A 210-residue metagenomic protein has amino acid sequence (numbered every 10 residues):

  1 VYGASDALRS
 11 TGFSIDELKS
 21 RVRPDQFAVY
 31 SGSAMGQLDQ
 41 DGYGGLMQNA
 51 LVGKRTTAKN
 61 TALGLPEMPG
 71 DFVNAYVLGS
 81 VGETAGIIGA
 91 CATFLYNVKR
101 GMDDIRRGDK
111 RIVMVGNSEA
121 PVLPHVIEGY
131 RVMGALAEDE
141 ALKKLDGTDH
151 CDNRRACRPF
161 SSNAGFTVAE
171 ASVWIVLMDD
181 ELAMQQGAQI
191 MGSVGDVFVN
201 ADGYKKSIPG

Functional and structural regions predicted by a protein language model:
V1-D25, S31: N-terminal amphipathic, basic-rich helices that act as targeting or association modules
Y2-F13, P66, G70, T84-E119 (+1 more regions): Active-site-proximal alpha-helical scaffold in enzymes
E17-A28, T84-G89, V113-S118, Q189-F198: Beta-strand segments within the central parallel beta-sheet cores of soluble alpha/beta enzyme folds
Y30-S31, A58-A62, M102-K110, I127 (+2 more regions): Nucleic-acid-interacting cores, centered on viral/eukaryotic replication and modification enzymes
S33-A85, V126-T148: Active-site-proximal gating segment of KS-fold condensing enzymes and close homologs
G36-D39, A120-V122, A137, L182-M184 (+1 more regions): Short, acidic Gly/Pro/Ser/Thr-rich loop/turn segments
Q40-G44, V98-K99, L123-G129, A188 (+1 more regions): Short acidic, glycine/serine/threonine-rich loops at helix termini
L145-G210: Condensing-enzyme catalytic core mediating Claisen C-C bond formation in acyl metabolism
